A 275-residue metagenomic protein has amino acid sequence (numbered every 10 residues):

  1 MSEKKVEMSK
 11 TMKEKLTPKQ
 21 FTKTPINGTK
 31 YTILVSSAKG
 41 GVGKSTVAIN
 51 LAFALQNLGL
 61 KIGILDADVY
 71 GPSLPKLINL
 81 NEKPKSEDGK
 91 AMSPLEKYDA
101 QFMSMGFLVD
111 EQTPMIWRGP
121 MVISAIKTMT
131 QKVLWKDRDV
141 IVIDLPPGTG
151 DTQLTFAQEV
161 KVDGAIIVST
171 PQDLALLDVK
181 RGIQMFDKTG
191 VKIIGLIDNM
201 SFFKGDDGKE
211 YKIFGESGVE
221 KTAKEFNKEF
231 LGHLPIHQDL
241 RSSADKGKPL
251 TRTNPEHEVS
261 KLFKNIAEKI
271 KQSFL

Functional and structural regions predicted by a protein language model:
M1-A38: Extreme N-terminal, non-catalytic leader segments that precede Walker-type/kinase nucleotide-binding cores
Y31-D68: Walker A/P-loop phosphate-binding motif and the immediately C-terminal alpha-helix
V42-N50, P72-S73, G148-Q153, A175-D178: Short glycine/serine/threonine-rich phosphate/pyrophosphate-binding segments that cradle anionic phosphate groups
L55, K61-M115, I123, T130-Q131: Phosphate-binding loop that captures ATP/GTP phosphates
M103, I126, L145, Q158 (+2 more regions): Glycine-rich phosphate-binding loops of nucleotide-dependent enzymes
L108-F156: Phosphate-binding/switch loop-helix module in NTP-utilizing enzymes
K132, D139-V140, P146-S242: Conserved catalytic-core segment of NTP-binding enzymes
K246-H257: C-terminal boundary of histidine-terminating zinc-finger modules
